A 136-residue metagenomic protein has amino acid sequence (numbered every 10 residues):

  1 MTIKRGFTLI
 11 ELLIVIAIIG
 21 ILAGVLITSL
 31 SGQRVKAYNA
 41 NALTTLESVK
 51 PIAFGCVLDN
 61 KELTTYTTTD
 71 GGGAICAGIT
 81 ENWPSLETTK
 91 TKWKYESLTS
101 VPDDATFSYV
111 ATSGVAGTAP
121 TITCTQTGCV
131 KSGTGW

Functional and structural regions predicted by a protein language model:
T2-I3, R34, S48, C124: Generic N-terminal leader/processing signal
T2-L30: N-terminal single-pass transmembrane signal-anchor helix
I19, L30-A37, G72: Alpha-helix termini
G32, N39, C124-G128: Short, contiguous strand/loop micro-motifs
V35-E62: Membrane-proximal N-terminal amphipathic helix
F54-W136: Periplasmic/extracellular, small/polar-rich flexible segments of pilin-like filament-forming proteins
